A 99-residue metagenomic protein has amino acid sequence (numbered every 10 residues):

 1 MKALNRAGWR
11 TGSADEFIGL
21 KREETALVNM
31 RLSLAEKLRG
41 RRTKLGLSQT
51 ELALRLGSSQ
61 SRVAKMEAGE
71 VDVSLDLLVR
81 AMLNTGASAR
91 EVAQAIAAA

Functional and structural regions predicted by a protein language model:
M1-S33, A93-A99: N-terminal flexible/basic segments that precede or flank functional cores
A7, E36-E51, R55, R80: Short basic helix-loop element that most often maps to the first helix and adjoining turn of HTH DNA-binding modules
E51, R62, E91: Residues in the helix-turn-helix
L54-D72: Recognition helix of helix-turn-helix/homeodomain-like DNA-binding domains that insert into the DNA major groove
S59, E70, T85, I96-A99: The DNA-recognition helices of helix-turn-helix-type DNA-binding domains
S74-V92: DNA major-groove recognition helix of helix-turn-helix/homeodomain DNA-binding modules
